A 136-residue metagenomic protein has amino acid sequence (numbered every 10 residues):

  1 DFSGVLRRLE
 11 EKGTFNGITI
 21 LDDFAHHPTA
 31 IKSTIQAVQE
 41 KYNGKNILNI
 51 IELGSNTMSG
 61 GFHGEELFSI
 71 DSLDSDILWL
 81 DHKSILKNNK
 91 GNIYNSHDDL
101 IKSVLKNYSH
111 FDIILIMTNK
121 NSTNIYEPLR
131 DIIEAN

Functional and structural regions predicted by a protein language model:
D1-N136: ATP-dependent carboxylate-amine ligase
